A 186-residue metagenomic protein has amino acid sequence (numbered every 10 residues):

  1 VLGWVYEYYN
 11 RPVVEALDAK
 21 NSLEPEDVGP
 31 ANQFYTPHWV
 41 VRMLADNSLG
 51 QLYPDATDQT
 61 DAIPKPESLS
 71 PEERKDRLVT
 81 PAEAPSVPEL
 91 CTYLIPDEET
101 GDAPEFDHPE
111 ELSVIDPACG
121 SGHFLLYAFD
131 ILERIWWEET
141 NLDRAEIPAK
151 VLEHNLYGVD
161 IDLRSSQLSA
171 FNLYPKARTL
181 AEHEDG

Functional and structural regions predicted by a protein language model:
V1-A149, S165: Class I S-adenosyl-L-methionine
L152-H154: Short glycine-/polar-rich loops that comprise or flank the Walker A/P-loop and associated switch/sensor motifs
L156-D160: Conserved SAM-binding motif I beta-strand of class I
S169: Conserved SAM-binding loop
Y174: Short helical segment in ABC ATPase nucleotide-binding domains corresponding to the A-loop/adjacent helical element
A177-L180: Phosphopantetheinylated carrier protein domains
E182-G186: Short, intrinsically disordered, charge-balanced linker/junction segments flanking boundaries in proteins
